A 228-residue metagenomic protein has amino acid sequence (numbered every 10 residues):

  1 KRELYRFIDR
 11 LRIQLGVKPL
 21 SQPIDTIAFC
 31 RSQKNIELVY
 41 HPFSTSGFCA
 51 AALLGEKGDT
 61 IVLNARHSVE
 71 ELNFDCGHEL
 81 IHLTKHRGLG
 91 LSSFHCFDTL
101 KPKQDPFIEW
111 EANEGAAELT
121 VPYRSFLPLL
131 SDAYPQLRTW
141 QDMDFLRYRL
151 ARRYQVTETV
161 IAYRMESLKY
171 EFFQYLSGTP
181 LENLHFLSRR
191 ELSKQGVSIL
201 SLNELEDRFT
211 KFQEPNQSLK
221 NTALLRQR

Functional and structural regions predicted by a protein language model:
K1-R228: Active-site hotspot residues in diverse enzymes, especially metal/ion-binding acidic/histidine motifs
